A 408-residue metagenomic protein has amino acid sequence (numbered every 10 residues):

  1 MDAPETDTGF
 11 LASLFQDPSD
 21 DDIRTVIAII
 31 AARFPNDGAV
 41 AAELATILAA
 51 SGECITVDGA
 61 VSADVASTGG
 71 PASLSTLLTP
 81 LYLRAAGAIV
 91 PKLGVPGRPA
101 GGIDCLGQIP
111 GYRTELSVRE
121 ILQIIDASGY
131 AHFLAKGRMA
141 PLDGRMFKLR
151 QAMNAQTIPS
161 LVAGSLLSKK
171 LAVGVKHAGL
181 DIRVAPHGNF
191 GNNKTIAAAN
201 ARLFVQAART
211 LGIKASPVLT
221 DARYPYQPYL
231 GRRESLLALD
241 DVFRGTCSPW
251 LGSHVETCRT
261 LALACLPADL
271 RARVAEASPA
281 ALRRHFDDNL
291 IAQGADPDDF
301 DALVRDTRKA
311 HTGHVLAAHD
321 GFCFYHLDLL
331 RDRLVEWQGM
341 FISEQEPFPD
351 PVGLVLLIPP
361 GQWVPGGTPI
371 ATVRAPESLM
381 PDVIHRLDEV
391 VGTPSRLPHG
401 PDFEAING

Functional and structural regions predicted by a protein language model:
M1-A72, I109, N289-A292, N407-G408: Acidic, glycine/proline-rich low-complexity segments that act as flexible tails and inter-domain linkers
A3-E5, S13-F15, T157, K176-G408: Well-ordered secondary-structure scaffolds
T46-S67, V118-K148, R223: Self-splicing inteins and homing endonuclease
A60-R84, A88-R98: Glycine/serine-rich anion-binding loops at beta->alpha junctions that coordinate negatively charged ligand groups
D64, V90-G94, T114-S117, H132-A135 (+2 more regions): General beta-strand structural signal in soluble alpha/beta enzymes
S67-G69, V95-A100, Q108-P110, V184-P186 (+1 more regions): Acidic, glycine-rich active-site loops and adjacent beta-strand->loop/helix elements that engage anionic groups
C105-A131, A201-A208, G212: A glycine-rich helix N-cap at a beta->alpha junction
D126-V173, H177: Phosphate/diphosphate-binding glycine-rich loops and adjacent basic-rich segments that engage nucleotide
